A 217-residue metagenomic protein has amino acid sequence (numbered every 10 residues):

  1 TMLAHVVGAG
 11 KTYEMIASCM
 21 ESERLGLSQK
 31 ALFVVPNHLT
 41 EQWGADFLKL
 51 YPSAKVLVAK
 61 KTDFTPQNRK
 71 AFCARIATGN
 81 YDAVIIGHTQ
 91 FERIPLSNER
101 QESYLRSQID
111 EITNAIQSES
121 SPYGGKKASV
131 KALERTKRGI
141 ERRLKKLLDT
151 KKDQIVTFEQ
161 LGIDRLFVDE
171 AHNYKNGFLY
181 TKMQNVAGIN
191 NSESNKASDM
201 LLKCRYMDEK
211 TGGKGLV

Functional and structural regions predicted by a protein language model:
L3, V217: Hydrophobic anchor at the beta1->P-loop junction of P-loop NTPases
V6: Conserved SAM-binding loop
A9-E14, S18-C204, D208-K210: SF2 helicase/translocase NTPase motor core, specifically the RecA-like lobe 1 inter-motif segment between Walker
